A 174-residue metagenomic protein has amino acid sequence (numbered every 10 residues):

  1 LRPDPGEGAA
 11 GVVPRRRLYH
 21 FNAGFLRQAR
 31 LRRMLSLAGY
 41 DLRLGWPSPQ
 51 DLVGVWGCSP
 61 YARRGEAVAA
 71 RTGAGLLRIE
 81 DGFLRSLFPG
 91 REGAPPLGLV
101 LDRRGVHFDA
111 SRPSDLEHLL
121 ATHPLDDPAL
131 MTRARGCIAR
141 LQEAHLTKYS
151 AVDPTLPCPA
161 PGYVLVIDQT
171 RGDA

Functional and structural regions predicted by a protein language model:
L1-A174: Catalytic-core helical/loop segments in enzymes performing group transfer/polymerization on anionic/lipid-linked
